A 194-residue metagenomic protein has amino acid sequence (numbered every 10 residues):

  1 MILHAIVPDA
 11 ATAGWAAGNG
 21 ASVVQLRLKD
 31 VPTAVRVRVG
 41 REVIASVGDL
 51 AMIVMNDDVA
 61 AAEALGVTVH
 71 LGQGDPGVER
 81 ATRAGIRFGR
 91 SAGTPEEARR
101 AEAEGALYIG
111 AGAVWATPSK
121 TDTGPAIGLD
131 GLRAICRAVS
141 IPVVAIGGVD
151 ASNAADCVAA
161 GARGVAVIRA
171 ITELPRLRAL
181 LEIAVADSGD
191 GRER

Functional and structural regions predicted by a protein language model:
M1-D75, R80-Y108, D130, A134 (+3 more regions): Conserved N-terminal beta1-alpha1 strand-loop-helix module at the mouth
L26, A62, W115-T121: A short acidic, helix-capping loop that chelates divalent metal ions and anchors anionic groups
V114-A116, V149-A151: Short acidic/polar capping segments at secondary-structure boundaries
T121-A126, A145: Active-site-adjacent loop and "lid" segments of alpha/beta metabolic enzymes
A166: Conserved catalytic/dimer-interface elements of ABC ATPase nucleotide-binding domains
